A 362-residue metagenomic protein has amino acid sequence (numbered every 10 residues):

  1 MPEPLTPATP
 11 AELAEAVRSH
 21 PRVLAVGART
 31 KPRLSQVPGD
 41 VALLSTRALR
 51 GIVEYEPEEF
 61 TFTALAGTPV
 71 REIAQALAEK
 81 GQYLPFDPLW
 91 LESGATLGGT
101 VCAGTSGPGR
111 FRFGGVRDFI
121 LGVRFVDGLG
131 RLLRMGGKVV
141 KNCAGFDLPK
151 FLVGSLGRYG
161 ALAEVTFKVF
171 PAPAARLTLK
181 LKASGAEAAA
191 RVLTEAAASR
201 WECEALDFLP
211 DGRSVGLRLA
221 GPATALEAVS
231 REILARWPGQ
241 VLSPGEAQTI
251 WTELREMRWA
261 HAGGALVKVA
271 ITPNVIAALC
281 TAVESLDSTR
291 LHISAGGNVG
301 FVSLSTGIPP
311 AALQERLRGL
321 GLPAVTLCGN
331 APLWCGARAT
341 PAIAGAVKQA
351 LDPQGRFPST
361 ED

Functional and structural regions predicted by a protein language model:
M1-V23, T46-S93, T105-K138, P173-L181: N-terminal glycine-rich flavin-associated loop
E3-T6, F62-A64, L177-K182, G212-A225 (+4 more regions): Short cationic amphipathic helices and targeting signals
L24-K31: Glycine-rich beta-strand-to-loop/alpha-helix junction loops that act as flexible
V37-D40, R47, Q240-D362: Conserved glycine-rich FAD pyrophosphate-binding loop
R71-I73, A186-R191, T224-R231, V275-T281 (+1 more regions): Short, conserved charged micro-motifs
F86, S93-L206: FAD-binding subdomain of flavoenzyme oxidoreductases
R176, K182-A183, R191-S243: A conserved active-site cap/scaffold subdomain adjacent to cofactor or substrate pockets
